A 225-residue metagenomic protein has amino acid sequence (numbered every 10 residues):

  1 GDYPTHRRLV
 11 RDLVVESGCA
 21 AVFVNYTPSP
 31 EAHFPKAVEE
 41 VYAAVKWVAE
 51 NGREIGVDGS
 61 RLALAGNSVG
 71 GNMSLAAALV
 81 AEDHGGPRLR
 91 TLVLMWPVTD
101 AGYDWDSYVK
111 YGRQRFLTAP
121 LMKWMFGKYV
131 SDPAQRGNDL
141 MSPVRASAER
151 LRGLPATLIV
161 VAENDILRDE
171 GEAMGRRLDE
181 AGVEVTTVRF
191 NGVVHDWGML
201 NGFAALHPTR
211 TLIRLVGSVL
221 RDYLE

Functional and structural regions predicted by a protein language model:
G1-E225: Alpha/beta-hydrolase superfamily serine-hydrolase fold, recognizing
